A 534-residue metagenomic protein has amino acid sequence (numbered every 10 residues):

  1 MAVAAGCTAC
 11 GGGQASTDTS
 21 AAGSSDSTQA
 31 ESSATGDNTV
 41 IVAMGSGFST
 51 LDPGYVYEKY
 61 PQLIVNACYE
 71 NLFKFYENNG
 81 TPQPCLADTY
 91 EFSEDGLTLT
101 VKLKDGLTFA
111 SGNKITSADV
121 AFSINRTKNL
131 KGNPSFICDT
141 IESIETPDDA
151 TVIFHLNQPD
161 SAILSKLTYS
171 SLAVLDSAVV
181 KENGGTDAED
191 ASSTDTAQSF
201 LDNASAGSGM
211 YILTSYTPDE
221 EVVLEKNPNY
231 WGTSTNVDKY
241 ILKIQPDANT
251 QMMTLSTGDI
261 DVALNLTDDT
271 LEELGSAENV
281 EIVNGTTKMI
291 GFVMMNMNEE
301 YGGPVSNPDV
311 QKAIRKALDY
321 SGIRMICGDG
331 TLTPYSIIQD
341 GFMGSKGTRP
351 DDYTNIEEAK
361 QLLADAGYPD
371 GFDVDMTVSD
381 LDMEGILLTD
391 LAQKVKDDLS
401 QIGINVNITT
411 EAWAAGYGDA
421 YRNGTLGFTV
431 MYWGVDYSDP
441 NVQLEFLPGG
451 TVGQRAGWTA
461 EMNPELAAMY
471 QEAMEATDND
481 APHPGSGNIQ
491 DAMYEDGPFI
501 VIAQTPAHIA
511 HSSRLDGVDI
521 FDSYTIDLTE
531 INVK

Functional and structural regions predicted by a protein language model:
A43-F92, N125, A206-G207: N-terminal lobe/hinge region of extracytoplasmic solute-binding protein
D52, G302-F342, L387, Q490-V501: Periplasmic-binding protein-like
Y76-E77, S170-T233, K239: Gly/Pro-rich hinge or "lid" segments in bacterial periplasmic/extracellular proteins
E91, D95, F136-A188: Surface-exposed binding/hinge segments that line and control ligand-binding clefts or catalytic entry sites
N227-E273: Ligand-site clamp/hinge motif
K312, R324, N405-G416, E445-S512 (+1 more regions): Extracytoplasmic/peripheral linker and loop segments enriched in polar/acidic and small residues with frequent Thr/Pro
L332-A366, M383-D390: Structural transition elements
I509-K534: Long beta-strand-rich cores associated with HINT superfamily self-processing modules
